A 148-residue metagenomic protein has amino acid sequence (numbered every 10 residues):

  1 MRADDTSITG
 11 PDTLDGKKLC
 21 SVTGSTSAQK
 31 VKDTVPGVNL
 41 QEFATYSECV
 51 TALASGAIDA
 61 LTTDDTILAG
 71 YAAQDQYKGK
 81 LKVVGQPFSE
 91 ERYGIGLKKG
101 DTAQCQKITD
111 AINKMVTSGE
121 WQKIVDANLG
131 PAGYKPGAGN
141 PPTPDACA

Functional and structural regions predicted by a protein language model:
M1, D65, A73-D110, P131-A148: Periplasmic-binding protein-like
R2-K18: Flexible hinge/capping segments at coil-to-helix
T6-T9, T23-T26, Q41-S55, E91: Short helix-initiation/N-cap motifs at beta->coil->alpha
D12-D15, D33-T34, S47-A69, Q74: Short helices/loops that flank or line small-molecule/ion binding pockets
L14, V31, L53, L61 (+3 more regions): Residue-level signal for nonpolar/aromatic packing positions in well-ordered secondary structure
K17-T23, K98: Short beta-strand->loop
S27, I112-N128: Periplasmic-binding protein-like
S27-A44, A72-Q76: Ligand-binding cleft/hinge of the Venus flytrap
